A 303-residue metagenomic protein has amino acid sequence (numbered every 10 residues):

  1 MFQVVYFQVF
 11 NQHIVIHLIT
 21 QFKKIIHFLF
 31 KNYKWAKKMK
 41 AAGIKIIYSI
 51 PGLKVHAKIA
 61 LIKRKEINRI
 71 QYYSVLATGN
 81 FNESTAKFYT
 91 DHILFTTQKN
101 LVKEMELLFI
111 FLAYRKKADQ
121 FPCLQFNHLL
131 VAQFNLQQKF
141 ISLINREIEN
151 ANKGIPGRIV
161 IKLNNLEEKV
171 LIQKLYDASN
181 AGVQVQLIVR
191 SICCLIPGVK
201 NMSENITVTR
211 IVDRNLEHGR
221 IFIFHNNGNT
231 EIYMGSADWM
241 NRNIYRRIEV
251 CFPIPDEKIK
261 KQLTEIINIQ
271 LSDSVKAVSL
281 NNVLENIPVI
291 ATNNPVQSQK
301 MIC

Functional and structural regions predicted by a protein language model:
Q3-V4, Q8: Extreme N-terminal basic, low-complexity initiation segments that serve as generic localization/processing leaders
V9-N80, S84-T85, F95, N100-V102 (+1 more regions): PLD/PLD-like phosphodiesterase catalytic module centered on the HKD motif
K87, L107-A118: Prokaryote-biased recognition of long, low-complexity C-terminal linker/tail segments that are poorly structured
K116-L129, G154-P156: Gly-rich Lys/Arg/Thr-decorated short loops/hinges at beta-loop-alpha junctions or inter-strand turns that position
